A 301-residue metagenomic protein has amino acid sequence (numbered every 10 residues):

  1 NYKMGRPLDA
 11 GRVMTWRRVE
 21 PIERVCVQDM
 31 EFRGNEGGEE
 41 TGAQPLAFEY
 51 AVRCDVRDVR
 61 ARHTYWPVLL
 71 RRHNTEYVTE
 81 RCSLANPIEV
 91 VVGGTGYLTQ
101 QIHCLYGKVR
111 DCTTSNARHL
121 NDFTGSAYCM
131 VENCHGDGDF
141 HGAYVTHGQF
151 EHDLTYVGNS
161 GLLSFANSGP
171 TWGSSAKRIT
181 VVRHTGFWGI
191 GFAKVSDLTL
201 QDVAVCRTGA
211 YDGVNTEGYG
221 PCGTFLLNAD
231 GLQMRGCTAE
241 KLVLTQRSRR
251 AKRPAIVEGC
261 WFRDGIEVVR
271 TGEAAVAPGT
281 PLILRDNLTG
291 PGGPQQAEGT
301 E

Functional and structural regions predicted by a protein language model:
N1-L8, N133, R178-I179, R207-D212 (+1 more regions): Short, charged, low-hydrophobicity "junction" segments
N1-T41, Y50-C54: Small/polar beta-strand repeat architecture
W16-I22, T146-H147, T171, C260 (+1 more regions): A general structural signal for short secondary-structure junctions and capping/turn motifs
E20, E49, R72, I102-L105 (+7 more regions): Active-site-proximal structural scaffolding
E23-G34, A47-V59, T99-S115, T155-S160 (+4 more regions): A short, hydrophobic secondary-structure junction motif
V27, C54-D58, E76-R81, G107-D111 (+8 more regions): All-beta strand scaffolds that present successive hydrophobic residues in beta-strands
M30-Y65, L69-I88: Phosphate-binding glycine-rich loops and their immediate beta-loop-alpha structural context
E36-Q44, T64-L70, P87-L98, G107 (+8 more regions): Short glycine/acidic-rich loop motifs that flank beta-strands on beta-rich extracellular proteins
